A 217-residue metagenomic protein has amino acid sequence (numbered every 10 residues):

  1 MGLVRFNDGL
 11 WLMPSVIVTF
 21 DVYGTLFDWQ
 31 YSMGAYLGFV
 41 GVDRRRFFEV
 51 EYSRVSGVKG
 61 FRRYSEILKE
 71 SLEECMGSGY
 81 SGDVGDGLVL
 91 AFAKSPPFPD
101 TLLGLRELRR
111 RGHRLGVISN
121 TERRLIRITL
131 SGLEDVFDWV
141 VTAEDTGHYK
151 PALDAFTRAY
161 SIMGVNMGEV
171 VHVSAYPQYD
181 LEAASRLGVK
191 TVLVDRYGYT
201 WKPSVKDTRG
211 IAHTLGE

Functional and structural regions predicted by a protein language model:
G2-V18, R106, H113-E217: Asp-based, Mg2+/Mn2+-dependent phosphohydrolase catalytic module
P14-L103, R111, R124: N-terminal helical cap/lid subdomain that shapes the substrate entry/recognition surface in HAD-like hydrolases
